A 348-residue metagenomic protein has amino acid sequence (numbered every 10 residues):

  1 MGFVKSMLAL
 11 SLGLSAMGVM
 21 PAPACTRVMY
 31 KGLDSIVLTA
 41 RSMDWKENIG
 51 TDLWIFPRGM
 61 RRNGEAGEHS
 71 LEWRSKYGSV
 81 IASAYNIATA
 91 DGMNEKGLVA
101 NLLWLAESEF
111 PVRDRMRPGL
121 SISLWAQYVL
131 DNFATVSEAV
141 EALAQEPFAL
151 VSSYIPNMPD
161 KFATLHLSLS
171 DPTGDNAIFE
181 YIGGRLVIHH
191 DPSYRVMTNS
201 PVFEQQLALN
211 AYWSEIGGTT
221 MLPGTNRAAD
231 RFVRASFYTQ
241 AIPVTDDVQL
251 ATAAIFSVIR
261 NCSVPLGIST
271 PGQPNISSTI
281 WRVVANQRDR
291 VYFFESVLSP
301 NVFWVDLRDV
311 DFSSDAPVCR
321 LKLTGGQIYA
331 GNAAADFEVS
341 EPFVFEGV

Functional and structural regions predicted by a protein language model:
M1-S6: Positively charged n-region of N-terminal signal peptides that target proteins for export
M7-G18: Bacterial N-terminal signal peptides
P23-L38, R62, V151-S153, N157 (+3 more regions): C-terminus-biased signal that marks the final domain/tail of proteins
P23-R117, L150, A330, D336: A contiguous strand-loop segment
W45-E47, A106-S108, G184-L186, L298-V302: Short, surface-exposed beta-strand-loop junctions and turns on beta-sheet-rich folds
N48-L53, F110-D114, I188-P192, F303-D309: A short, polar/proline- and glycine-enriched secondary-structure boundary/capping micro-motif
K96-S123, L143-V202: Acidic/His-rich structured neighborhood in mature extracellular/periplasmic domains
G119-S152, V248-S257: Proteins synthesized as precursors that undergo proteolytic processing into mature forms
